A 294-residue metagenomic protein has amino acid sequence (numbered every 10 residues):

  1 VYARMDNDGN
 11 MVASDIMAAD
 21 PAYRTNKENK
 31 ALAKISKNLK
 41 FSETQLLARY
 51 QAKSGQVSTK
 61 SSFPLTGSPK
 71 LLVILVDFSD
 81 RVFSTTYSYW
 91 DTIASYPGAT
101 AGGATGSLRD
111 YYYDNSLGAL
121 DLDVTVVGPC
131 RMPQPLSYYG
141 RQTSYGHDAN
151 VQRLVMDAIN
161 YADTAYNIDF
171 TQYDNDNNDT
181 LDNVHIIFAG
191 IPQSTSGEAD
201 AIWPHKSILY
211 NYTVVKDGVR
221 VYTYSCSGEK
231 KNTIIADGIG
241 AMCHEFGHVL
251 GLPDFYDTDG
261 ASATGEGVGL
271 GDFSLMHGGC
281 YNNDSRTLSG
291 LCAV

Functional and structural regions predicted by a protein language model:
V1-N178, D182-V219: Zymogen propeptides/activation segments of proteases
N183-H185, A189-V294: Extracellular hydrolytic enzyme modules, especially secreted metalloproteases of the metzincin/thermolysin-like class
